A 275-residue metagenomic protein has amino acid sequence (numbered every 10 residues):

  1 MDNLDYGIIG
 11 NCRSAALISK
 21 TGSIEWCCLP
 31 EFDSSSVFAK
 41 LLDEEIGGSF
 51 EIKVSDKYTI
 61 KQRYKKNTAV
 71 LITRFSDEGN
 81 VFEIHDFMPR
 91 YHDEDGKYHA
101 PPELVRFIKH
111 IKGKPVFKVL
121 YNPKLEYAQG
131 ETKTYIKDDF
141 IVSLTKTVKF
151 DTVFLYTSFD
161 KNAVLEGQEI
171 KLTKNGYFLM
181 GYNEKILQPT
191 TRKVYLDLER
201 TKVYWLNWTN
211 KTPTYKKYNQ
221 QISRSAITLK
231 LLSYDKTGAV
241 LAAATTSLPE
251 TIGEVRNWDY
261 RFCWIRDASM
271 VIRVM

Functional and structural regions predicted by a protein language model:
M1-M275: Acidic, mature catalytic/reactive cores of soluble proteins
